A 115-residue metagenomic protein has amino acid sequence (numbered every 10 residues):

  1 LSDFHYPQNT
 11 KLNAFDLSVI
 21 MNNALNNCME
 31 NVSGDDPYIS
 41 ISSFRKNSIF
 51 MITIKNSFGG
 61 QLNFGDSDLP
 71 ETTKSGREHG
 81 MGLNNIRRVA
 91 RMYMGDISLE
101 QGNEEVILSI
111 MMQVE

Functional and structural regions predicted by a protein language model:
S2-I20, R77: Conserved short strand/loop->alpha-helix "switch" segment adjacent to the catalytic nucleotide/phosphoryl-transfer site
A14-D36, R88: Conserved ATP-binding N-box helix of the HATPase_c
Y38-S48: Short beta-strand/loop element within the Bergerat-fold HATPase_c
I49, G60, G102-S109: Glycine-rich nucleotide-binding loop
F50-G80: Glycine-rich/acidic phosphate-handling loop/turn and adjacent ATP-lid/helix of nucleotide-binding kinase/ATPase domains
N56, S109-E115: C-terminal beta-strand of the catalytic ATP-binding
N85-M94: Conserved glycine-/histidine-rich ATP-lid loop and adjacent helix of the Bergerat-fold HATPase_c
M94-E104: Glycine-rich ATP-binding loops of the HATPase_c
